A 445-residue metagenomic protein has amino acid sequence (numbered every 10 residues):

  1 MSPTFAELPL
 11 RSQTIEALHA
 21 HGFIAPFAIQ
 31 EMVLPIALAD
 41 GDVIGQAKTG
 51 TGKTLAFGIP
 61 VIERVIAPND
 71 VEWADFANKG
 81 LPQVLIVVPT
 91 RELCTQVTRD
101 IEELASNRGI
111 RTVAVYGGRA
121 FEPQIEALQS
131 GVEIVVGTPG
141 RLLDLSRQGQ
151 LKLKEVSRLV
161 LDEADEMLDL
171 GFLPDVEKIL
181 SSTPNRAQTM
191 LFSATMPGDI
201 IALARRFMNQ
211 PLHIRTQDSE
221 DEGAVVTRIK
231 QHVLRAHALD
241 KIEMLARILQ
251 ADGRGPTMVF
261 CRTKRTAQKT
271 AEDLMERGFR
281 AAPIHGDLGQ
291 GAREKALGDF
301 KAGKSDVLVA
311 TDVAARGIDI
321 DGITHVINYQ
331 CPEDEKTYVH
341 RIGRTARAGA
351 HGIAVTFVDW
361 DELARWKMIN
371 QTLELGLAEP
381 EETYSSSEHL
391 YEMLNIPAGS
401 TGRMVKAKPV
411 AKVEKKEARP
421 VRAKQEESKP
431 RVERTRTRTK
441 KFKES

Functional and structural regions predicted by a protein language model:
S2-G402, K440: Conserved helicase RecA-like core
L394, G399-S445: Intrinsically disordered, Lys/Arg-rich low-complexity segments
